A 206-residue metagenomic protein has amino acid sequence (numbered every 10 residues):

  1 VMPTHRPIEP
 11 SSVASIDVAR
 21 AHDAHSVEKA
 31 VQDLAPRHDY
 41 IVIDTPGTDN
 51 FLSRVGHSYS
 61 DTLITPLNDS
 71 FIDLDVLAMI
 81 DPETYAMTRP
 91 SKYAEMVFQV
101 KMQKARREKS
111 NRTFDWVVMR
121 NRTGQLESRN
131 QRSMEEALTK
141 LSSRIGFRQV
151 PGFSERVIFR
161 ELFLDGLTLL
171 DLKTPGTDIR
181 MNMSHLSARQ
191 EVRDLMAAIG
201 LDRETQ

Functional and structural regions predicted by a protein language model:
V1-I41, G47, P82, T174-P175: P-loop/Walker-type NTP enzyme "switch/lid" segment
S12, L34-A35, S58, T62 (+4 more regions): A generic structural signal for ordered alpha-helices
A14, I43, L67, K140 (+1 more regions): A general structural-boundary detector
V27-V31, I80, E191, L195 (+1 more regions): Generic hydrophobic alpha-helical segments
P46-P151: Conserved catalytic-core segment of NTP-binding enzymes
R107-Q206: C-terminal lobe/tail of nucleotide-utilizing enzymes
